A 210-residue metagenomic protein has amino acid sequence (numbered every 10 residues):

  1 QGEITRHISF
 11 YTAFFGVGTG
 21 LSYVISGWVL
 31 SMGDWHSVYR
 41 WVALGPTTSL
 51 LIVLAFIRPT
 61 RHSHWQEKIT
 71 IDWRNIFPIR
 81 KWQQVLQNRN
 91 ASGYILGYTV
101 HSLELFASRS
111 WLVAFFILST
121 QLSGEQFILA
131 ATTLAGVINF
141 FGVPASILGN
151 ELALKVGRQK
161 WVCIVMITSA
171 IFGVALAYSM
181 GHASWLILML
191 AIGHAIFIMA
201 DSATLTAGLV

Functional and structural regions predicted by a protein language model:
Q1-F15: Cytoplasmic helix-loop-helix junction between adjacent transmembrane helices in 12-TM secondary transporters
G18-L30, V113: Small-residue (Gly/Pro/Ala) motifs that create kinks and tight helix-helix packing interfaces
T19-G20, N139-I147: Residue-level signature of mid-helix packing/kink "hotspots" within the transmembrane helices of 12-pass Major
V38-A55: Symmetry-related core transmembrane helices of the 12-TM Major Facilitator Superfamily/SLC fold
I57-R80: Flexible cytoplasmic inter-helical loops of multi-pass small-molecule transporters
N90-N139: Extracytoplasmic gate region of multi-pass secondary transporters
A145-R158: Helix-to-loop junctions at the C-terminal end of transmembrane segments in multipass secondary transporters
Q159-L205: C-terminal transmembrane helical hairpin of 12-TM major facilitator-type secondary transporters
